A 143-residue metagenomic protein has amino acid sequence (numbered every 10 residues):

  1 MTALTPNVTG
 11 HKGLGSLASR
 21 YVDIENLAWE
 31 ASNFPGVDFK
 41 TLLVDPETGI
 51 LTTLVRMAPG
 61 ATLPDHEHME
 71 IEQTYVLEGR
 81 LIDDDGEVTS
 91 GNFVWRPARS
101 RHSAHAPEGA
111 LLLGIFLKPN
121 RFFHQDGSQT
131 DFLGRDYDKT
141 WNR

Functional and structural regions predicted by a protein language model:
M1-T48, Q129-R143: A short, N-terminal "cap"/entry segment at the start of jelly-roll beta-barrel domains of the cupin/DSBH fold
F39-T41, T52-L54, Q73, F93-W95 (+1 more regions): Conserved hydrophobic/aromatic beta-strand scaffold that supports enzyme active sites
E47-G49, P59-L63, I82, S100 (+1 more regions): Short, charged/polar surface micro-motifs in flexible loops or helix N-caps
T53-V55, P64-H68, D84-G86, A104-A106: Short histidine-centered beta-strand/loop micro-motifs that create catalytic or ligand/metal-coordination sites
A58-P59, H68-D83, S90: Glycine- and acidic-residue-biased ligand/ion/polar-headgroup-sensing regions
T62, N92-F93, L111: Residue-level marker of beta-strand positions
I82-S103: Short acidic-glycine-tyrosine-enriched beta hairpin
A98-D126: Ligand-binding loop in jelly-roll beta-barrel domains
